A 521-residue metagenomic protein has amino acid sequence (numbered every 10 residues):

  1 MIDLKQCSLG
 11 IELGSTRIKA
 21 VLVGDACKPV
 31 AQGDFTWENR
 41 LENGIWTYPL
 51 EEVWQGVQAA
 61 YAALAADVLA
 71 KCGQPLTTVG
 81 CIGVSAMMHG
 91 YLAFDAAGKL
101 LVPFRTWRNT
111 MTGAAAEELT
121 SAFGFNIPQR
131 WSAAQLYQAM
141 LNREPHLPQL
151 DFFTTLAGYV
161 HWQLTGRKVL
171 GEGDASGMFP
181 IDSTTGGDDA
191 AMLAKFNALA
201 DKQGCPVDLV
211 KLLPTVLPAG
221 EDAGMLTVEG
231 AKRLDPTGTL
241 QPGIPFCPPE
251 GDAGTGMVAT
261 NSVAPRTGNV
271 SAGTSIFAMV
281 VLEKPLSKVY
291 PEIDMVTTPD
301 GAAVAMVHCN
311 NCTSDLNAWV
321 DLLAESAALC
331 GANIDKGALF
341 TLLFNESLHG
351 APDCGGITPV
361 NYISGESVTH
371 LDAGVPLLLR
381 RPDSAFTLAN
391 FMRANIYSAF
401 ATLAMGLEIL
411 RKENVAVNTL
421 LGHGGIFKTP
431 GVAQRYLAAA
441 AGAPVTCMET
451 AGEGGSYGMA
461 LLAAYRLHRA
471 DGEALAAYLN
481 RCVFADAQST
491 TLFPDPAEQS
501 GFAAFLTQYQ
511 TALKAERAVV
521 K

Functional and structural regions predicted by a protein language model:
M1-P103, E117-S121, Q149, K232 (+5 more regions): N-terminal glycine/serine-rich phosphate-binding loop of ATP-dependent small-molecule kinases, especially carbohydrate
I2-D3, L9-G10, L76, E117-R130 (+4 more regions): Active-site core segments that coordinate phosphate-bearing ligands/cofactors across diverse enzyme families
S15-R17, T106, P128, I293: Intrinsically disordered, low-complexity sequence elements enriched in Ser/Thr/Gly/Pro
A31-F35, P214, T490: Structural signal for short hydrophobic segments within the conserved structured cores of catalytic domains across
L69-T106, N126-P128, H161-G173, G177-D182 (+1 more regions): Short beta-strand-loop/turn "lid" adjacent to the catalytic site in phosphate-handling enzymes
N109: Carbohydrate-associated surface elements
T112: Gly/Ser-rich phosphate-binding catalytic loop and adjacent alpha/beta segment that cradle a phosphoryl group at enzyme
L209-K211: A short, surface-exposed helix-loop junction/capping segment
